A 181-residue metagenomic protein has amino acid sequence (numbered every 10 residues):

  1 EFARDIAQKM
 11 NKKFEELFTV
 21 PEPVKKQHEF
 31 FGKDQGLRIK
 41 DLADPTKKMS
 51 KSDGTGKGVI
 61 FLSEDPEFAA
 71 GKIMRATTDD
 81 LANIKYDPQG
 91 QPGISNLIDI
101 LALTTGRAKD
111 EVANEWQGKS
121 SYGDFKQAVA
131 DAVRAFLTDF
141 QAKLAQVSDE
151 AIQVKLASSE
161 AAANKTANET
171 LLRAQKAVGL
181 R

Functional and structural regions predicted by a protein language model:
E1-R181: Conserved nucleotide- and phosphate/pyrophosphate-binding catalytic cores in adenylate/nucleotidyl-handling enzymes
